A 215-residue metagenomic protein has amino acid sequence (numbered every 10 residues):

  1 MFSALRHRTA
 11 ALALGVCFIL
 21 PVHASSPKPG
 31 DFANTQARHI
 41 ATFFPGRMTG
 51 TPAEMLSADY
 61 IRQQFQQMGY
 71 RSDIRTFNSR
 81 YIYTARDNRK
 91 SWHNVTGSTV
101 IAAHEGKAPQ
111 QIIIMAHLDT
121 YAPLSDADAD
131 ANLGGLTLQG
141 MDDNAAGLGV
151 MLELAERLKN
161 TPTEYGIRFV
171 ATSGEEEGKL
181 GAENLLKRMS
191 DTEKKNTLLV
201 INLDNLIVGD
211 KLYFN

Functional and structural regions predicted by a protein language model:
M1-L12: Bacterial N-terminal signal peptides that target proteins for export
A11-P21: Bacterial N-terminal signal peptides
S25-P27, A41-M55, A85-S91, L133-N144 (+3 more regions): Second-shell loop/turn segments in exported
F32-T35, H39, P52-S72, A146-E153 (+3 more regions): Extracytoplasmic/secreted proteins, especially bacterial periplasmic and envelope-associated proteins
H39-T42, G46-E105: A non-catalytic alpha/beta surface segment that caps or lines the substrate-entry region of metallo-dependent hydrolase
G46-R47, R71, N78-I82, G106-A108 (+3 more regions): Solvent-exposed loop/turn segments at secondary-structure junctions within structured extracellular/periplasmic domains
T96, G135-N215: Acidic/histidine-rich catalytic neighborhood of metal-dependent amide-processing enzymes
Q110, P123, A127-T137: Glycine/charged-rich beta-loop-alpha catalytic/anionic-binding loops adjacent to active sites
